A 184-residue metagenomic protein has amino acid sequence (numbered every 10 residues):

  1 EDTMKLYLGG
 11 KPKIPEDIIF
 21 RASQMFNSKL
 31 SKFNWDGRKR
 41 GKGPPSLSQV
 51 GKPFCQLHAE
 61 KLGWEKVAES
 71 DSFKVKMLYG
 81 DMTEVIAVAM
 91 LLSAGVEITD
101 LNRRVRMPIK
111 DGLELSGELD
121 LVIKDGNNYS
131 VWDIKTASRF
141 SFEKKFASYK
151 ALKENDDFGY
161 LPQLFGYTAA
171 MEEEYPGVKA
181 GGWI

Functional and structural regions predicted by a protein language model:
E1-M82, A94: Charged, glycine-rich intrinsically disordered N-terminal tails and low-complexity linkers that flank
L6, R21, S31, V85-V88 (+3 more regions): A generic signature of intrinsically disordered, low-complexity regions enriched in glycine/proline and charged/polar
K32, G43-P45, I86-V88, A170-E173: Intrinsically disordered, low-complexity boundary segments flanking structured domains
G51-K52, T83, L119, W132: Single, functionally critical "micro-switch" positions that shape active/binding sites and transmembrane helices
K61, L92, S141-E143: Short, function-defining helix-loop hinge/capping sites that tune catalysis or transport
Y79-T83, Y160-Q163: Hydrophobic (often cysteine-bearing) scaffold residues that line and stabilize catalytic clefts of nucleotide/cofactor
I86-S93, I98: A glycine-rich, hydrophobic loop/mini-helix early in the fold
V96, L101-I184: Mg2+/Mn2+-dependent nuclease catalytic core
